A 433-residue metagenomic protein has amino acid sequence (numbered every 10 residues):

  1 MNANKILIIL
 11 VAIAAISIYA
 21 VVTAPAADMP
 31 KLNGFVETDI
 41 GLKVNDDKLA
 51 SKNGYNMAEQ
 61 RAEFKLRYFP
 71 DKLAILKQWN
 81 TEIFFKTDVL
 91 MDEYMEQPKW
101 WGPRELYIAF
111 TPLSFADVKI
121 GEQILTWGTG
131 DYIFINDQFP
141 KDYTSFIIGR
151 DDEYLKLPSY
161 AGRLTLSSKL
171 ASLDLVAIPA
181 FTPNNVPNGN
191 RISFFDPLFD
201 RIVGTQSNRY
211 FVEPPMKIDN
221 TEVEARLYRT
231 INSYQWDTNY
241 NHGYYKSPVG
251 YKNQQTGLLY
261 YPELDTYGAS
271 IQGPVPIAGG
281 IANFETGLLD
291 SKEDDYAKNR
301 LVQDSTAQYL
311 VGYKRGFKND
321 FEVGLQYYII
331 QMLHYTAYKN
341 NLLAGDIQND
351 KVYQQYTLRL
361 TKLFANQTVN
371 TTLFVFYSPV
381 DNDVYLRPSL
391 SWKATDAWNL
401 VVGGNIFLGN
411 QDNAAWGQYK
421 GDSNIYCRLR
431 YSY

Functional and structural regions predicted by a protein language model:
A27-D46, K77-F85, T371: Transmembrane beta-strand segments of Gram-negative outer membrane beta-barrel proteins
T38-V44, P70, T87-E93, I124-T126 (+10 more regions): Transmembrane beta-strands of outer-membrane beta-barrel pores
S51-A58, E96-P103, D152-Y154, P214-D219 (+5 more regions): Replace "Gram-negative outer membrane beta-barrel proteins" with "bacterial and organellar outer membrane beta-barrel
A58-F64, P103-L106, P158-G162, T221-A225 (+5 more regions): Hydrophobic, lipid-facing positions within transmembrane beta-strands of outer-membrane proteins
R67-F194, N232, F407-G409: Outer membrane beta-barrel
K72-I83, A116-V118, L170-L173, S233-W236 (+4 more regions): Repeated loop/turn-to-beta-strand initiation elements of outer-membrane beta-barrel proteins
K77-W79, G243, P274-Y296, R300-F376: Detector for outer-membrane/organellar transmembrane beta-barrel domains, recognizing the amphipathic beta-strand
I406, Y419-Y433: Outer-membrane beta-barrel "beta-signal"
